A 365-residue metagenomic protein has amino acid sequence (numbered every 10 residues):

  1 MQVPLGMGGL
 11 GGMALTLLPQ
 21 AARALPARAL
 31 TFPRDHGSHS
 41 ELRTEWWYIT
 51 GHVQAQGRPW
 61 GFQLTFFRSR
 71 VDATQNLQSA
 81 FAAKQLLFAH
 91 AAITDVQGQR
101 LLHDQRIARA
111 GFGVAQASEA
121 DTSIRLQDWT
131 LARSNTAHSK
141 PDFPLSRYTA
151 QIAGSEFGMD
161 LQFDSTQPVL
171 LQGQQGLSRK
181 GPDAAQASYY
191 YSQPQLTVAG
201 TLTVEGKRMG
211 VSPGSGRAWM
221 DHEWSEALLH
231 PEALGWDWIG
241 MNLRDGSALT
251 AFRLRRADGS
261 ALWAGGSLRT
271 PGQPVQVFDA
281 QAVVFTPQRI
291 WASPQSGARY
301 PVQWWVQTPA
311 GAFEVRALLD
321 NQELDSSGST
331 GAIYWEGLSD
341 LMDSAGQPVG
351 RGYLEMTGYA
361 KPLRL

Functional and structural regions predicted by a protein language model:
M1-A21: N-terminal export signals
L17-L365: Structured soluble/peripheral alpha/beta segments that form catalytic or ligand/cofactor-binding pockets
